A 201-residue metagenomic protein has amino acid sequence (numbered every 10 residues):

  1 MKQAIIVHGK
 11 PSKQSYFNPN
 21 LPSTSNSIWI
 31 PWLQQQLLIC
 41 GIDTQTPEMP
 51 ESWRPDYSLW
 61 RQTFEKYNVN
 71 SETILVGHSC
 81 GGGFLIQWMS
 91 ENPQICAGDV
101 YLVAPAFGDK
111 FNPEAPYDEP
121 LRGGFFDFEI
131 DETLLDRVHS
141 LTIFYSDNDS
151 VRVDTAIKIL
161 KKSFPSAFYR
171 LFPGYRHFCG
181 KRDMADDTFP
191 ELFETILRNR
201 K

Functional and structural regions predicted by a protein language model:
M1-C40, T44: Short, surface-exposed "cap/lid" segments of acyl-processing enzymes
G9-K10, M49-P50, V100-K110, S146: Active-site nucleophile loop of the alpha/beta-hydrolase fold
L75-V76, V100: Conserved alpha/beta-hydrolase fold motif
V76-I86: Gly/Ala-rich beta-loop-alpha elbow adjacent to hydrolase catalytic centers
R137-V138, T142-Y145: Short beta-strand/loop motif that positions the catalytic acidic residue of the alpha/beta-hydrolase fold
D149-A156: Conserved alpha/beta-hydrolase "acid-adjacent" motif
S163-F178: Catalytic histidine neighborhood in serine/cysteine hydrolases with alpha/beta-hydrolase-type architecture
Y175-T188: Catalytic histidine-centered segment of alpha/beta-hydrolase-like enzymes
